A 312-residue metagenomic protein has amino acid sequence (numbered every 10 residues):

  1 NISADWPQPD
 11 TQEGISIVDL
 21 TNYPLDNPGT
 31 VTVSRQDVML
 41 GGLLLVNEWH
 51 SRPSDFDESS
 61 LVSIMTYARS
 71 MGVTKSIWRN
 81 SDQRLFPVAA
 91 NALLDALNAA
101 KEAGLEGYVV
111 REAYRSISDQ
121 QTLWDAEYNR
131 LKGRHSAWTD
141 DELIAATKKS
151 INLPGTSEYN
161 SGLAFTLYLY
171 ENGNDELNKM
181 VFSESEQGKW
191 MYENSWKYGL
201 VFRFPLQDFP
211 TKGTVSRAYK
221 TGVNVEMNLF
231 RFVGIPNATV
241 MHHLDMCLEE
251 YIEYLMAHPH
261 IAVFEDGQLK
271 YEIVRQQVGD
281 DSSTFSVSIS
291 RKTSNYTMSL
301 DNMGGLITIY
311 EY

Functional and structural regions predicted by a protein language model:
N1-Y312: Extracytoplasmic cell-surface/polysaccharide-interacting catalytic and binding patches
